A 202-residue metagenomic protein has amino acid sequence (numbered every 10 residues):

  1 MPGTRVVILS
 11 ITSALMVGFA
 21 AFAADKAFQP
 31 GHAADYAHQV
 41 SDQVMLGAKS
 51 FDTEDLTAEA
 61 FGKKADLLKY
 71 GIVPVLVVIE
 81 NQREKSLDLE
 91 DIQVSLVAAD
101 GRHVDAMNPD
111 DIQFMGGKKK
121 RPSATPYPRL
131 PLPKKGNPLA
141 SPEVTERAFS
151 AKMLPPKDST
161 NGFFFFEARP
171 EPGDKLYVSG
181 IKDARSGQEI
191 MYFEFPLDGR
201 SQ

Functional and structural regions predicted by a protein language model:
M1-V6: Positively charged n-region of N-terminal signal peptides that target proteins for export
L9-G18: Bacterial N-terminal signal peptides
F22-Q202: Conserved functional micro-motifs across diverse proteins
